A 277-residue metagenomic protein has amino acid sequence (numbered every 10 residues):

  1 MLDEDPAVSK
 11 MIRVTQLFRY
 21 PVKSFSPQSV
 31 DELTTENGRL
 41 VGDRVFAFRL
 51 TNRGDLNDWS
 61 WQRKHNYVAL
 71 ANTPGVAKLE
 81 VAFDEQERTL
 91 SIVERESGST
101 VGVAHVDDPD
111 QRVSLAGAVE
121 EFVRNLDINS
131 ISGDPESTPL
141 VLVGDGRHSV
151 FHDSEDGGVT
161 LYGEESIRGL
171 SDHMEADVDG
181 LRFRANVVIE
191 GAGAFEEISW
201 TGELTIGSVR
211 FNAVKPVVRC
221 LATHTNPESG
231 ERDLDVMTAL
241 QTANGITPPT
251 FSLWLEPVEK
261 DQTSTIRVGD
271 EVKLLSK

Functional and structural regions predicted by a protein language model:
L2-K277: Metal-cofactor-dependent catalytic cores
